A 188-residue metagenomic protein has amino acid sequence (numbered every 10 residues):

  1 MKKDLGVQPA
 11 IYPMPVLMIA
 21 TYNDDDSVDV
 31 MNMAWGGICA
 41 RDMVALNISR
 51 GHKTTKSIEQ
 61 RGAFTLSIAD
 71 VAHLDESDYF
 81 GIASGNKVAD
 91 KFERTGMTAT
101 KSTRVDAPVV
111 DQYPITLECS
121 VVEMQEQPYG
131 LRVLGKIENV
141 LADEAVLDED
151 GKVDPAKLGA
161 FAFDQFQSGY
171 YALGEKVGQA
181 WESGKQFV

Functional and structural regions predicted by a protein language model:
M1-V188: Basic, polyanion-binding surface patches
